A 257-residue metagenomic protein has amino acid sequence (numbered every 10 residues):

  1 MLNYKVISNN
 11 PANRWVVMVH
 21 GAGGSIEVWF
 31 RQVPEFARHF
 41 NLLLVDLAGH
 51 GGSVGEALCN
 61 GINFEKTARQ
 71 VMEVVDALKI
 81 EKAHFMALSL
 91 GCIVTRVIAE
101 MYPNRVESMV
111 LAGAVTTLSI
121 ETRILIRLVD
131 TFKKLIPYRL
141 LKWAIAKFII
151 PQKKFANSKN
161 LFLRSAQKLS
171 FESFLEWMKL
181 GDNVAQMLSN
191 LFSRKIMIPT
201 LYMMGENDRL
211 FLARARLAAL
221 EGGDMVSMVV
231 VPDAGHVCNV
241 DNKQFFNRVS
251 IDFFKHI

Functional and structural regions predicted by a protein language model:
K5-E56: Conserved HGGG/HGGXW glycine-rich cap/lid loop of the alpha/beta-hydrolase fold
P34, L43-M86, R248: Active-site loop/oxyanion-hole signature of alpha/beta-hydrolase fold enzymes
A87-G91, T95: Gly/Ala-rich beta-loop-alpha elbow adjacent to hydrolase catalytic centers
E100-M101, V106-I136: Flexible "cap/lid" loop of the alpha/beta hydrolase fold
I120-T122, R139-R194: Conserved alpha/beta-hydrolase catalytic His-Asp/Glu region
I196, Y202-M204: Short beta-strand/loop motif that positions the catalytic acidic residue of the alpha/beta-hydrolase fold
R209-A215: Conserved alpha/beta-hydrolase "acid-adjacent" motif
A234-N247: Catalytic histidine-centered segment of alpha/beta-hydrolase-like enzymes
